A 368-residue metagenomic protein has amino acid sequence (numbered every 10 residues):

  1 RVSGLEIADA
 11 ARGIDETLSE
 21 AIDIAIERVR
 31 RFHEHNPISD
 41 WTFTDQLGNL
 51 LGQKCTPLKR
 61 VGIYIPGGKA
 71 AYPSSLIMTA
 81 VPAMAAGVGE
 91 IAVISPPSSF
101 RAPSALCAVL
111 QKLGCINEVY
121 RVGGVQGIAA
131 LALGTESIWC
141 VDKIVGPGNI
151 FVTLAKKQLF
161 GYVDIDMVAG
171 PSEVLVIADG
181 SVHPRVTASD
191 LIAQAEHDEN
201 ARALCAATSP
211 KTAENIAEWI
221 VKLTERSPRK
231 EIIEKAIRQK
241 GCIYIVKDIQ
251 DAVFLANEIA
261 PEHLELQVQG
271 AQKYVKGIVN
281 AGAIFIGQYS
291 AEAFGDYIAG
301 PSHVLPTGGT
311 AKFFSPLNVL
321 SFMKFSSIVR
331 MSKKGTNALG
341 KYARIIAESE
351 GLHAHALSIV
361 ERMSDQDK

Functional and structural regions predicted by a protein language model:
R1-K59: N-terminal Rossmann-like NAD(P)+-binding subdomain of aldehyde/semialdehyde dehydrogenases
I38-F43, D164, A201-A206, R226-I237 (+3 more regions): Flexible, glycine/charged-enriched surface loops at secondary-structure junctions
F43-A108: Conserved small-residue-rich beta-alpha loop and adjacent elements that most often cradle the phosphate/pyrophosphate
M78-G89, Q111-G114, A132-I138, K156-Q158 (+1 more regions): Alpha-helix C-terminal capping segments
C115-R202: Conserved NAD(P)+-binding/catalytic subdomain of aldehyde/semialdehyde dehydrogenases
M167-Q239, I243: A conserved active-site cap/scaffold subdomain adjacent to cofactor or substrate pockets
N257-K368: C-terminal core of ALDH-fold dehydrogenases
